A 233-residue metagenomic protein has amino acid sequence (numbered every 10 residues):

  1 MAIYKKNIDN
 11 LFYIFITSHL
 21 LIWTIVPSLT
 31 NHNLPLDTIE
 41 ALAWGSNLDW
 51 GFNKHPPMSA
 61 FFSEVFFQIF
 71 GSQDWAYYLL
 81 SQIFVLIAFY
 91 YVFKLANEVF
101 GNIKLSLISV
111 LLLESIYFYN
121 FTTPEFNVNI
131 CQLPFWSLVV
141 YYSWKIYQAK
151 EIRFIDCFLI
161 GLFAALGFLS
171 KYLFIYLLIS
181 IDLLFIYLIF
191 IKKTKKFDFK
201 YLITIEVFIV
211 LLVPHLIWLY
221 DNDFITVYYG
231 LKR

Functional and structural regions predicted by a protein language model:
D9, L79-F100, S137-L138, Y142: Transmembrane-helix motifs of polytopic, lipid-linked glycan transferases
I16, S106-E114, A164, F168: Short helix- or helix-capping micro-motifs that position conserved polar/aromatic residues at function-defining sites
V26-A41, W50-V65, G71-A76, N222-D223: Extracytoplasmic catalytic/substrate-binding loops of multi-pass membrane glycan-assembly enzymes
A43-S46, F89, C131-A149, L159-A164: Specific aromatic-rich, kink-prone transmembrane helix
N47, D156-Y172, L183, F208-V210: Membrane-interface alpha helices of multi-pass inner-membrane proteins
K104, Y142-A165, D198-L202, E206: Short hydrophobic alpha-helices at membrane interfaces in multi-pass membrane enzymes
F121-Q132: Short acidic/glycine- and proline-prone juxtamembrane loop motifs at membrane-interface regions of multi-pass membrane
L166, L177-R233: Transmembrane-lumen/periplasm boundary regions of multi-pass, lipid-linked membrane glycan transferases
